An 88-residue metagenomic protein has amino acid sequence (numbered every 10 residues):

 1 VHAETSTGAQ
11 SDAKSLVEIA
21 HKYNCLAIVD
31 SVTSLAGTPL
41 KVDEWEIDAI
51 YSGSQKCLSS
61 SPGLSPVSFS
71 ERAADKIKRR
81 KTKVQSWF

Functional and structural regions predicted by a protein language model:
V1-V32, A49, C57: Active-site phosphate-binding strand-loop segment of PLP-dependent enzymes
T5-Q10, L35-P39, E44, L58-S61 (+1 more regions): Short, well-ordered, mixed-charge alpha-helical segments that flank or form enzyme active sites
D12, K41, S86-F88: Poly-acidic low-complexity segments
S15, K41, G53, P66: Alpha-helical scaffold segments in soluble metabolic enzymes
L26, S31-T33, K78-V84: An acidic intrinsically disordered interaction segment
D43-Q55: Conserved active-site segment immediately N-terminal to the catalytic lysine that forms the internal aldimine
Q55-F88: Active-site C-terminal subdomain of aminotransferase-like
